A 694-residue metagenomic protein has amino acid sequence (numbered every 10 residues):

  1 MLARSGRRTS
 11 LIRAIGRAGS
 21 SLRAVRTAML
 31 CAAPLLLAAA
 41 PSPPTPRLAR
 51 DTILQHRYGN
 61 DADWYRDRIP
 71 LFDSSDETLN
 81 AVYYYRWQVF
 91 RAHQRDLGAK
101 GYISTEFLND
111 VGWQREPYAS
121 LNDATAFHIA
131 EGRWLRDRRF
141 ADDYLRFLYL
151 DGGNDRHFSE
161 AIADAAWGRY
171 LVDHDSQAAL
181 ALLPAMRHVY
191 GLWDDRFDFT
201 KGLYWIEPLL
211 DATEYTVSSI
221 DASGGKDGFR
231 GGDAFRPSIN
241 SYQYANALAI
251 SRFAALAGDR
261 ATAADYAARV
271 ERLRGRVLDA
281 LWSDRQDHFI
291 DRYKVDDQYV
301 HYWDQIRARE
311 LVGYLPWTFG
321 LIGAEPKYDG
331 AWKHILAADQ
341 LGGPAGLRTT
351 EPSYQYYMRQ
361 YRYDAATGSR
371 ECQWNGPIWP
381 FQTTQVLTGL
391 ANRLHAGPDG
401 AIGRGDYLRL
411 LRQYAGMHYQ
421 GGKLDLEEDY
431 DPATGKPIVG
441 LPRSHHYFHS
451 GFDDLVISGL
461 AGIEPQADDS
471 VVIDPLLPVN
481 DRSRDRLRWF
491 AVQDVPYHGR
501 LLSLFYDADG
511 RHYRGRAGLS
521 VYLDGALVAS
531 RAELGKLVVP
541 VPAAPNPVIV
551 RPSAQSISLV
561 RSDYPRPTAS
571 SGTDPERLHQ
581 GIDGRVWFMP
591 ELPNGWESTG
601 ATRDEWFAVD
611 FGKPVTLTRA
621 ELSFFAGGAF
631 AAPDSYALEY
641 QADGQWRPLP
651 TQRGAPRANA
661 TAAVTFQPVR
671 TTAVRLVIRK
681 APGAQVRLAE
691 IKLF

Functional and structural regions predicted by a protein language model:
L37-P44: Bacterial Sec-dependent signal peptides at the C-terminal "C-region" and cleavage site
P44-A49, I53-R66, P70-S74, N80-Y85 (+8 more regions): Catalytic cores of carbohydrate-active enzymes
L48, I53-R187, I290, D304-L321 (+3 more regions): Substrate-binding groove/exosite segments of carbohydrate-active enzymes
E77-G98, R115-Y118, N122-D123, H157 (+7 more regions): Active-site acid/base region of carbohydrate-active enzymes
L108-V111, A141-L150, A212-F235, Q298-V300 (+2 more regions): Acidic/His metal-coordination segments adjacent to aromatic residues that form catalytic metal sites in metalloenzymes
I162, A257-V295, D329-G499: Non-catalytic carbohydrate-binding regions of carbohydrate-active enzymes
P540-P614, S623-A632, T651-A660, E690-F694: Disordered, acidic Ser/Thr/Pro-rich linker "stalks" and the adjacent N-terminal cap of the next globular domain
T602-R603, A629-F694: Trp- and acidic/polar-enriched beta-sheet ligand-binding modules for extracellular glycan and matrix recognition
